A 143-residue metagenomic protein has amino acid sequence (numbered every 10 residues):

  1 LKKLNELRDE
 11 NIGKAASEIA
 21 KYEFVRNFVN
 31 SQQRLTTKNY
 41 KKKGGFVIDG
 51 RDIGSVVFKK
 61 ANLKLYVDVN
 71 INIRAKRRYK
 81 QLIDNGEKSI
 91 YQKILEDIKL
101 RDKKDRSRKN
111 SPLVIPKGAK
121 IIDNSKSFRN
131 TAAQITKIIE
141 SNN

Functional and structural regions predicted by a protein language model:
K2-R8, G13-K14, S31, Y79-N85 (+1 more regions): NTP-dependent small-molecule kinase module
N11-K14, F24, K93-I94: Exposed alpha-helical structural elements
E18-A20, F24-N85: ATP-dependent NMP and nucleoside kinases share a basic, alpha-helical "lid"
K21, V25, I90, S127: Conserved acidic
T36-Y40, R101, I138, N142: Hydrophobic helix-cap positions at the C-terminus of alpha-helices in RecA-like/P-loop ATPase nucleotide-binding cores
R51-V57, Y66-I73, N85-N110, R129-N130 (+1 more regions): Anionic, Ser/Thr-rich low-complexity intrinsically disordered regions
